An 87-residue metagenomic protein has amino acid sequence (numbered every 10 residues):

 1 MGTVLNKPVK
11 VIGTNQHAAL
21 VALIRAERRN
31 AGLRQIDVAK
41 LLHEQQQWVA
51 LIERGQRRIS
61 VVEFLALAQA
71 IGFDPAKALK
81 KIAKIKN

Functional and structural regions predicted by a protein language model:
M1-A26, N30, Q69, D74-K80 (+1 more regions): N-terminal flexible/basic segments that precede or flank functional cores
L23, R34, S60-E63: Residues that mark the N-terminal boundary/hinge immediately upstream of a DNA-recognition element
R29, H43, R54-Q56, A83: Residue-level detection of the helix-turn-helix DNA-binding "recognition helix"
G32-L51: Short alpha-helical DNA-recognition segment
I36, E53, Q69-G72: Charged, amphipathic alpha-helical coiled-coil/dimerization segments
Q47, R58, N87: Short Asp/Glu-rich motifs
Q56-A68: Short, basic-rich loop-to-helix N-cap that marks the start of a DNA-contacting helix
